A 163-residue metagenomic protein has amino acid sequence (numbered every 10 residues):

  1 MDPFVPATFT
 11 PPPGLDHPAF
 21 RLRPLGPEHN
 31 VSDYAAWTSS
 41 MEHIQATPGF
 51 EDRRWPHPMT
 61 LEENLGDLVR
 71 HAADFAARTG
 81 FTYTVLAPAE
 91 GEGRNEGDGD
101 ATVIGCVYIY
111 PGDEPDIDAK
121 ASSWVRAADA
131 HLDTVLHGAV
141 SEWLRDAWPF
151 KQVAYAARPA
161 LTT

Functional and structural regions predicted by a protein language model:
M1-A128, A139, W143-T163: GNAT-family acyltransferases
H131: NAD(P)H-binding Rossmann-fold N-terminus in SDR/SDR-like oxidoreductases, specifically the glycine-rich beta1-alpha1
T134-H137: Mature exported/compartmentalized surface modules and terminal targeting/interaction regions
